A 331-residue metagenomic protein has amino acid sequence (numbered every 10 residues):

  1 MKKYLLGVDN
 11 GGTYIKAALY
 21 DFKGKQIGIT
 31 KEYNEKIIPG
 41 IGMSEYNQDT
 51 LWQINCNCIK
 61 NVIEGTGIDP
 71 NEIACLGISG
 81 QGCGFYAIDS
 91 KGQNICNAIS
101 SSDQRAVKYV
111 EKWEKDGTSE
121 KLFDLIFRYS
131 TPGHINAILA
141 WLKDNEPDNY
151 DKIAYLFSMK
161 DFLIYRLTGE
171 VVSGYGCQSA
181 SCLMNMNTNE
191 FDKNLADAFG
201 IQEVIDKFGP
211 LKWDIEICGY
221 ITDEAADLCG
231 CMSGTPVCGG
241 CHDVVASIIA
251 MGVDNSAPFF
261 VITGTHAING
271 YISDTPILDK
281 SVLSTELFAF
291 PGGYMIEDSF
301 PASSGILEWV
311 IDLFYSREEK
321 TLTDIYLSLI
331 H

Functional and structural regions predicted by a protein language model:
M1-N97, K108, D124, K152 (+2 more regions): N-terminal glycine/serine-rich phosphate-binding loop of ATP-dependent small-molecule kinases, especially carbohydrate
L6-G7, L19-F22, E114-Y129, H134-V171 (+3 more regions): Active-site core segments that coordinate phosphate-bearing ligands/cofactors across diverse enzyme families
Y14, W213-I221, C241, H266-A267: Glycine-rich phosphate-binding loops at beta-strand->alpha-helix junctions
E35-E45, K121-L122, V172-S179, Q202-K207: Gly-rich Lys/Arg/Thr-decorated short loops/hinges at beta-loop-alpha junctions or inter-strand turns that position
P39-G42, C96-I99, L287-E297: Short beta-alpha connecting loops at secondary-structure transitions that line or flank enzyme active sites
E64-S100, Y129-G133, I164-N185, P210-I215: Short beta-strand-loop/turn "lid" adjacent to the catalytic site in phosphate-handling enzymes
D103: Carbohydrate-associated surface elements
D206-I217, I325-S328: Short linear loop/turn motifs
